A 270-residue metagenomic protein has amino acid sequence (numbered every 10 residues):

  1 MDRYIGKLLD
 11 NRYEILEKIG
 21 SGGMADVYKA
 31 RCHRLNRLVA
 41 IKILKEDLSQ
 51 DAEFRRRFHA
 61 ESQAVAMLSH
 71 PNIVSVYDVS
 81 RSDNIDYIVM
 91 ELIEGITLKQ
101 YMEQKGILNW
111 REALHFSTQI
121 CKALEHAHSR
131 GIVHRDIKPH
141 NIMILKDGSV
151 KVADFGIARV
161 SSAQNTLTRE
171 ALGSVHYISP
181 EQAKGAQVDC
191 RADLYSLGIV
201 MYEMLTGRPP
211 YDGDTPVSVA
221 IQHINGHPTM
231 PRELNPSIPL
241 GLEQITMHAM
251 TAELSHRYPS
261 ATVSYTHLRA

Functional and structural regions predicted by a protein language model:
L16-G22, V27: Protein kinase glycine-rich loop
K45-M67: AlphaC helix of the eukaryotic protein kinase fold
V79: Activation-segment/catalytic-loop signature of the eukaryotic protein kinase fold
D83-T97, Y101: Conserved short submotifs of the Hanks-type protein kinase catalytic core that shape the nucleotide-binding pocket
F116-S117: Activation segment signature within eukaryotic-like protein kinase domains
I120-I132: Protein kinase catalytic-loop region centered on the HRD/HxD motif
H176-R269: C-terminal lobe helix-coil module of Hanks-type protein kinase domains
